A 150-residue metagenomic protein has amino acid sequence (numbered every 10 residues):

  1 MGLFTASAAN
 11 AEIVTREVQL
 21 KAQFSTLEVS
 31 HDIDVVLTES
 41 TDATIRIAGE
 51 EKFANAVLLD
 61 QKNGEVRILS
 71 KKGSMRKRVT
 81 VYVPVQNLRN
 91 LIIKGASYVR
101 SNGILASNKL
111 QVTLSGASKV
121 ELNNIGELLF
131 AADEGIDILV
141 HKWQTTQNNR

Functional and structural regions predicted by a protein language model:
M1-R150: Intrinsically disordered, low-complexity terminal regions
